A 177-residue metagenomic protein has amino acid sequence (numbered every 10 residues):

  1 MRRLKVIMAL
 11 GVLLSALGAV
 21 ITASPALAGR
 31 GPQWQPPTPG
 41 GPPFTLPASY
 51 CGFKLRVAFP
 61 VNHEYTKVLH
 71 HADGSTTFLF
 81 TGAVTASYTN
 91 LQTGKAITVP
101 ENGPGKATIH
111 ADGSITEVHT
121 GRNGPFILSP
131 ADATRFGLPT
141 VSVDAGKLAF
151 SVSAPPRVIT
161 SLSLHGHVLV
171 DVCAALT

Functional and structural regions predicted by a protein language model:
M1-L10: Bacterial N-terminal signal peptides that target proteins for export
K5, S15, P139: Functionally constrained cores in energy, signaling, and assembly domains
S15-P25: C-terminal segment of classical bacterial N-terminal signal peptides
G29-T177: Beta-strand-enriched cores of mature, soluble protein domains
